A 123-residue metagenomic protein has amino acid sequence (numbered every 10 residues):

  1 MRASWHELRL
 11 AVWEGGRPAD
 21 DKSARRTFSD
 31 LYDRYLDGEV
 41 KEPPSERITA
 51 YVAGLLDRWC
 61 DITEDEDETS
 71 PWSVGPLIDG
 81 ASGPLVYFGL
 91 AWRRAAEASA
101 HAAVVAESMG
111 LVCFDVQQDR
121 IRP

Functional and structural regions predicted by a protein language model:
M1-P123: Acidic (Asp/Glu-rich) sequence patches and key acidic residues that form negatively charged surfaces used
